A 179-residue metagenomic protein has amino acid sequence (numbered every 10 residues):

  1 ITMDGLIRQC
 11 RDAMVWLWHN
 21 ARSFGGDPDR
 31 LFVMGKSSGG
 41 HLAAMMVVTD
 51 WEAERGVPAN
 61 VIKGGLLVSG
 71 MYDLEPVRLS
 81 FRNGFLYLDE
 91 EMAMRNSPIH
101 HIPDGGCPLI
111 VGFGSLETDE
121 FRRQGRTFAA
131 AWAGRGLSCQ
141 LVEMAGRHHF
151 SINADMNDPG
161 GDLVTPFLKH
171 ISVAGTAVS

Functional and structural regions predicted by a protein language model:
I1-R8: Cap/lid segment of the alpha/beta-hydrolase catalytic domain
C10-A13, F128: A general structural detector for well-ordered alpha-helical segments in enzyme core domains, enriched
D12-F81, A93: Primarily recognizes the serine-hydrolase "nucleophile elbow" in alpha/beta-hydrolase and SGNH/GDSL folds
R30, G64, P108, S138-Q140: Residues at the starts of beta-strands that form the adenosine-phosphate
V57-G64, G70-R78, E90-T127: The feature captures the conserved acid-bearing segment of alpha/beta-hydrolase catalytic domains
R82-E90: Short, surface-exposed loop/helix-turn segments at secondary-structure junctions that function as lids/hinges flanking
G112, R122, R126-A129, A133-S179: C-terminal catalytic histidine-bearing segment of alpha/beta-hydrolase fold enzymes
